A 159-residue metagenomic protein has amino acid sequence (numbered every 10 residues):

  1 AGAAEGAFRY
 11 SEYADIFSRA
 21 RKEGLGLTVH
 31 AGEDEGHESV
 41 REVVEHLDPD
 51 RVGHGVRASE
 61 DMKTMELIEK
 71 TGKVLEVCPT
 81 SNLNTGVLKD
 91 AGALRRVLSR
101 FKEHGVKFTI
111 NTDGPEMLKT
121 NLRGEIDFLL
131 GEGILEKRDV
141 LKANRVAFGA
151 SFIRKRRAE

Functional and structural regions predicted by a protein language model:
A1-Y10, S18-V87: Active-site core of metal-dependent hydrolases
R9-Y13, L94: Active-site core of PLP-dependent enzymes with the aminotransferase class I/II
A14-F17, M65, L98, I126: Generic structural signal for well-ordered alpha-helices, preferentially at hydrophobic/aromatic core positions
T28-D34, V106-N121: Short acidic/histidine-rich active-site segments
V43-S59, R100-F108, I126-K142: Structural recognition of alpha->loop->beta junctions
K70, R123-G124, I134-E159: Mid-to-C-terminal alpha-helical segments outside catalytic/metal-binding sites
C78, K89, F101-K102, N111: Hydrophobic alpha-helical bundle architecture
A91-K102, M117-K119, E125: Flexible glycine/proline-rich, aromatic-decorated loop/lid segments
